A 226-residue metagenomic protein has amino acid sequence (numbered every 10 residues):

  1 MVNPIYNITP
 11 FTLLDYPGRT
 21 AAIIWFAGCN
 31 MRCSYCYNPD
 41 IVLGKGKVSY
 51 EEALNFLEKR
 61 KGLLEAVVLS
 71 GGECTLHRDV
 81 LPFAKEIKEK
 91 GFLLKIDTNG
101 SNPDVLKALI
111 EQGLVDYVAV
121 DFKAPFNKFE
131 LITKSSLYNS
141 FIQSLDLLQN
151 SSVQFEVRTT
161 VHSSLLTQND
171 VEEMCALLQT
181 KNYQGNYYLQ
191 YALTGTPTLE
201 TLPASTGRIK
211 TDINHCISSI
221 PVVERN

Functional and structural regions predicted by a protein language model:
M1-G18, L165-N226: Auxiliary Fe-S-binding modules of radical SAM enzymes
M1-W25, R32-L43, R60-K61: N-terminal [4Fe-4S]-dependent radical SAM core
W25, S70-G71: A secondary-structure boundary/capping signal
C29, C33-C36, I87, I96: Hydrophobic packing within well-folded, soluble alpha/beta domains
C36-K45, P125, I132-T133: Acidic/glycine-enriched edge-of-secondary-structure segments
P39-V68: Conserved alpha-helical substructure of the radical SAM core
L43-G46, G72-E73, K95-I96: Short, flexible loop segments at the rims of nucleotide/cofactor-binding pockets, characterized by
L57-A66, T75-P203: Conserved AdoMet/S-adenosylmethionine-binding subsite of the radical SAM
